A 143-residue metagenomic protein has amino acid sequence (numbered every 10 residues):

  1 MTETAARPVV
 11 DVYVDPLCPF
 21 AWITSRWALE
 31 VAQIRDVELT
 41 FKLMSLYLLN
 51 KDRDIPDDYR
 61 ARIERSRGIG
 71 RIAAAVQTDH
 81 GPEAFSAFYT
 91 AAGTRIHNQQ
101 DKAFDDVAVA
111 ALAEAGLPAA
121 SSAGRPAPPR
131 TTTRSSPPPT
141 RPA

Functional and structural regions predicted by a protein language model:
M1-R7: Basic/polar N-terminal segments that are highly enriched at the extreme N-terminus, encompassing both cleavable
R7-P8, S25-A32, D105-A143: C-terminal cap of thioredoxin/glutaredoxin-like
V9-P19: N-terminal pre-triad scaffold of radical SAM enzymes
P16, W22-A110: Structural alpha/beta surface segment adjacent to cysteine/selenocysteine redox centers across thiol/disulfide enzymes
P19-F20, R130: Glycine-/small-residue-rich active-site loops that bind phosphorylated ligands and cofactors
